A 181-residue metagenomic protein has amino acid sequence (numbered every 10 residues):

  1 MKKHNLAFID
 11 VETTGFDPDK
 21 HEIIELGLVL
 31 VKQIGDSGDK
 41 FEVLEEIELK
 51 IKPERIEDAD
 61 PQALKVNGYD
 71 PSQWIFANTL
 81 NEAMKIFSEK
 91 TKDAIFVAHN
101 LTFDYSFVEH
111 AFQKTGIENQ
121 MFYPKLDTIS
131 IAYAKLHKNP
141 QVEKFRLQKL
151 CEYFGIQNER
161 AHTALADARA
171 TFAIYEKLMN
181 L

Functional and structural regions predicted by a protein language model:
K2-S106, F122, Q148, E152-I156 (+1 more regions): Conserved non-catalytic scaffold segment of RNase H-like nuclease domains
T13-G15, S130, A170: Short, glycine/acidic-enriched loop or turn micro-motifs at the edges of active sites
F16-P18, Y133, A173: Conserved protein kinase catalytic core
F112-F122: A short alpha->loop->secondary-structure connector
L126-Q141: Short alpha-helix plus adjacent loop in nuclease-associated cores
P140-L150: A structural motif
E152-Y153, E159, R169-L181: Acidic two-metal-ion nuclease catalytic site recognized across multiple nuclease folds, prominently DnaQ/RNase D-T
A166: Acidic donor-binding loop at a coil-to-helix junction in glycosyltransferase catalytic cores that engages
